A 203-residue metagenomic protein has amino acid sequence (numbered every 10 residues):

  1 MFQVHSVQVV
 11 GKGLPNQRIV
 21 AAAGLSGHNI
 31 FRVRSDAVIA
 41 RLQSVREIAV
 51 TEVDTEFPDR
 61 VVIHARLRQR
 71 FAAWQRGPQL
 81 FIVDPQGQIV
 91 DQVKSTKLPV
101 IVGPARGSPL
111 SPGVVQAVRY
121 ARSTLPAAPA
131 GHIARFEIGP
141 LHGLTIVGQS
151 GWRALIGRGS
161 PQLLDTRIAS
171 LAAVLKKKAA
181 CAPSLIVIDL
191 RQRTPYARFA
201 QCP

Functional and structural regions predicted by a protein language model:
M1-S6, N16-V33, A37-A40, S44 (+1 more regions): Charged, solvent-exposed interaction patches on well-folded alpha/beta domains that mediate macromolecular contacts
